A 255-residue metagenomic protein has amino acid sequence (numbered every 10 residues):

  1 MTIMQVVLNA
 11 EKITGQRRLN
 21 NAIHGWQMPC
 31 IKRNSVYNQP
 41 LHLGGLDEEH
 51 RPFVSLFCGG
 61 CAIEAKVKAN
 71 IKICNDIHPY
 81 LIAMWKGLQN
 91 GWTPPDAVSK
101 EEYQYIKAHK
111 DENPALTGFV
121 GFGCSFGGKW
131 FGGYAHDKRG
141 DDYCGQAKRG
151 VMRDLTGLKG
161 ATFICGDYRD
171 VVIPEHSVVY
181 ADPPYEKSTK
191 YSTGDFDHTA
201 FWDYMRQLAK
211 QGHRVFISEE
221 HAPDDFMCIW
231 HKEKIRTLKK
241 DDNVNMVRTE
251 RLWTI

Functional and structural regions predicted by a protein language model:
T2-C58, A62-I63: S-adenosyl-L-methionine
Y37-H42, F53-V67, C74-P79, G123-F126 (+4 more regions): Conserved proline-anchored active-site loop of SAM-dependent methyltransferases that bridges a beta-strand
E49-F53, N70-I71, L158-A161, M205-V215: Short active-site oxyanion
F57-A62, R149-G150, S218-P223: Short, polar loop motifs at secondary-structure junctions
E64-A69, L155-G157, V171-E175, H221-W230: Short loop/helix-cap segments at secondary-structure boundaries that form the rim of catalytic
N70-C165, R169-D170: Class I S-adenosyl-L-methionine-dependent methyltransferase module
G132-G140, K187-T199: Mobile active-site "lid"/loop adjacent to the S-adenosyl-L-methionine
G194-I255: Long, positively charged, glycine-interspersed low-complexity recognition regions
